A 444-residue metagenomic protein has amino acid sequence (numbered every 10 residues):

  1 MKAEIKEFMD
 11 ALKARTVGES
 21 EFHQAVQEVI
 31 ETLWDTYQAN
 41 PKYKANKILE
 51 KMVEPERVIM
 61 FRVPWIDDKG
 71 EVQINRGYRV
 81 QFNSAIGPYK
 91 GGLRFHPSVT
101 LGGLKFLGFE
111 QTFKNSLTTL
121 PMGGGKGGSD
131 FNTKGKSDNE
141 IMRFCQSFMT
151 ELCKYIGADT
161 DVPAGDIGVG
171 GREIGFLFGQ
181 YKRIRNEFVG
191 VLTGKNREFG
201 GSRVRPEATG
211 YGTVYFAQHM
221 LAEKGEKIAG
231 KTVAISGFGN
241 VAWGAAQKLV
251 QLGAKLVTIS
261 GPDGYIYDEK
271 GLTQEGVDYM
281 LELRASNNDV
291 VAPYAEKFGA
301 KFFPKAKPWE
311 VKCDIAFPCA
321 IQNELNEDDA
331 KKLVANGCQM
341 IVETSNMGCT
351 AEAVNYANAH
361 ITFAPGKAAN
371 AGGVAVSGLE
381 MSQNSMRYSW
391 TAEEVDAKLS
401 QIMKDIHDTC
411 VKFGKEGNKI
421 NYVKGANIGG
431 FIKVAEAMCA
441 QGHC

Functional and structural regions predicted by a protein language model:
K2-A25, M220, K332-C444: Adenosine-phosphate binding glycine-rich loop
A3, V17, E21-Q24, E28 (+24 more regions): Conserved active-site and cofactor/substrate-binding residues in soluble primary-metabolism enzymes
K42-Q73: Structured beta-strand/loop patches that form or line metal/cofactor-binding pockets in enzymes
E71-T112: N-terminal cap/recognition module
H96, N115-A229: Glycine/serine-rich phosphate-binding loop and adjoining beta1-alpha1 elements at the start of nucleotide-handling
T193-N196, G201-K312: Glycine-rich phosphate/diphosphate-binding loop of Rossmann-like nucleotide-binding domains
G264-F363, A368: Rossmann-like adenosine-cofactor binding region
